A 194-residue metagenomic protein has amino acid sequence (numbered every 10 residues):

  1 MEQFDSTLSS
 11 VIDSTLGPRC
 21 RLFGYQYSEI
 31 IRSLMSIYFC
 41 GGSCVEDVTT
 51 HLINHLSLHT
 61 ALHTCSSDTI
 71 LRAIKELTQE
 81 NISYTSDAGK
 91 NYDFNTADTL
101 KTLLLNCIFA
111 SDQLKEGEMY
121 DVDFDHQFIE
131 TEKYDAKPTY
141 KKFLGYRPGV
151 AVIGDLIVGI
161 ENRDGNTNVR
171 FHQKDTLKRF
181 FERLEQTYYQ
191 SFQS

Functional and structural regions predicted by a protein language model:
M1-F143, V150-Y189: Dynamic "connector" segments at or just before major functional cores
F192-S194: Short catalytic-loop micro-motif centered on adjacent basic/acidic residues
